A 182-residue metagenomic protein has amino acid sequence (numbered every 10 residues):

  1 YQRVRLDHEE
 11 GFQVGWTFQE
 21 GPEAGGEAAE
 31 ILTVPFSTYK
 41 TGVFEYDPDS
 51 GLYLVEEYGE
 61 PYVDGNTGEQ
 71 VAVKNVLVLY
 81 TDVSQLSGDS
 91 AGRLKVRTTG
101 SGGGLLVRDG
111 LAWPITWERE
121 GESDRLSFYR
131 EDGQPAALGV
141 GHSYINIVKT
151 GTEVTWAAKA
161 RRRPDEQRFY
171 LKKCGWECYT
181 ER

Functional and structural regions predicted by a protein language model:
Y1-A160: A surface/extracellular/periplasmic glyco- and lipid-processing/surface-interacting theme
A160, K173-C174: N-terminal cationic leader/targeting segments used for protein routing and processing
R161-R163, R168, R182: Basic polycationic patches enriched in arginine
R163, W176-E177: Intrinsically disordered and other compositionally biased segments
